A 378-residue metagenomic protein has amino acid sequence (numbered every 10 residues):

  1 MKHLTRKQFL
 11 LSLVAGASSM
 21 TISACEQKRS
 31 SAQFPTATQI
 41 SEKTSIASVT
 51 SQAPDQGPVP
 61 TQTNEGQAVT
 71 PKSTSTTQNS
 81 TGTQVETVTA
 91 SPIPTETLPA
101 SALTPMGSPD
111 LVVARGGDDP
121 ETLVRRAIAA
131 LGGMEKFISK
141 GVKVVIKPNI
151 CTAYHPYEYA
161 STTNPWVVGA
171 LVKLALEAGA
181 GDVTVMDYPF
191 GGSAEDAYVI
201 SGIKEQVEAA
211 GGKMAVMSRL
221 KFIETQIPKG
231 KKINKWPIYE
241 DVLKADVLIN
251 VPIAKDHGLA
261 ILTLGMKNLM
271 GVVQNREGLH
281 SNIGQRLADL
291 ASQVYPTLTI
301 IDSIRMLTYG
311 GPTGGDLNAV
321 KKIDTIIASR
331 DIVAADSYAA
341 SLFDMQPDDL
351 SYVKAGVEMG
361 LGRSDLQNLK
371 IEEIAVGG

Functional and structural regions predicted by a protein language model:
K2-F34, V85-G378: N-terminal and secondary-structure boundary signal
K28-M106: Ser/Thr-rich, Proline-interspersed low-complexity disordered segments
